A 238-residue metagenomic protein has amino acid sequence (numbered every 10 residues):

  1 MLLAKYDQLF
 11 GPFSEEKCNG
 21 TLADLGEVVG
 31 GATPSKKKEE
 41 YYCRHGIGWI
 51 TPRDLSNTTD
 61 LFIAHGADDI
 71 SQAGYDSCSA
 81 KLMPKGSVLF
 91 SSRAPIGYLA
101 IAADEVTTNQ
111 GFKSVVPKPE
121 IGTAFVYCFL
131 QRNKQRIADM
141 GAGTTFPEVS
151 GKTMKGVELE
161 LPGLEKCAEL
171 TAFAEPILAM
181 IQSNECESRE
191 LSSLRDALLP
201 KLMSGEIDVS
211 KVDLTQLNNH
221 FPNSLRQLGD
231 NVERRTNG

Functional and structural regions predicted by a protein language model:
M1-T33, H45, E160, L164-E169 (+2 more regions): Non-catalytic DNA-recognition/assembly elements of restriction-modification systems
G20-P162, S210-G238: DNA target-recognition domains and sequence-specific DNA-contacting regions of bacterial/archaeal
